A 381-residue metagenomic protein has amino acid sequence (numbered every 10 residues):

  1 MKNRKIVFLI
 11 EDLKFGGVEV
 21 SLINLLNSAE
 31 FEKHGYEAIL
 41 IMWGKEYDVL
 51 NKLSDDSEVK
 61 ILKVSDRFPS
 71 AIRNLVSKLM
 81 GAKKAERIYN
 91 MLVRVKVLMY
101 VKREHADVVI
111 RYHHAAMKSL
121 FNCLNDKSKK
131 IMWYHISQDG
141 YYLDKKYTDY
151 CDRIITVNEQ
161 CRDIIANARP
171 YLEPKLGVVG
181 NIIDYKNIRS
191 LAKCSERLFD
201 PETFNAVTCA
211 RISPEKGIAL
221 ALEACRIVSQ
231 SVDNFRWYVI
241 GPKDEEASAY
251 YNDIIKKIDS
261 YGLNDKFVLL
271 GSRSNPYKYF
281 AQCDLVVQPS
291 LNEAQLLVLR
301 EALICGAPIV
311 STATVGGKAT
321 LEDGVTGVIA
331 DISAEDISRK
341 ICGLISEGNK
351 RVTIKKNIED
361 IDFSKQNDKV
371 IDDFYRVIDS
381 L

Functional and structural regions predicted by a protein language model:
E19-N24, F204, S213-I227: A conserved mid-protein helix/loop that constitutes part of the nucleotide-sugar donor-binding site
L40-Y47, C209, R236-N252: Glycosyltransferase donor-sugar binding loop
N90-R94, I110-M117: Short His-centered aromatic/hydrophobic patch
Y142-L143, A166, I182-E202, K278: Acidic anion/phosphate-binding donor-loop and adjacent secondary structure in glycosyltransferase catalytic cores
Y251-G271: Nucleotide-activated donor-binding/catalytic signature segment of Leloir-type glycosyltransferases, i.e., the conserved
S272, L291: Aromatic "clamp/platform" in nucleotide-sugar-dependent glycosyltransferases that forms part of the donor/acceptor
P308-S311: Short hydrophobic beta-strand element within catalytic cores of glycosyltransferases and related nucleotide-activated
D323-G324, V328-E335, G343-N349: Conserved acidic donor-binding segment of nucleotide-sugar-dependent glycosyltransferases
